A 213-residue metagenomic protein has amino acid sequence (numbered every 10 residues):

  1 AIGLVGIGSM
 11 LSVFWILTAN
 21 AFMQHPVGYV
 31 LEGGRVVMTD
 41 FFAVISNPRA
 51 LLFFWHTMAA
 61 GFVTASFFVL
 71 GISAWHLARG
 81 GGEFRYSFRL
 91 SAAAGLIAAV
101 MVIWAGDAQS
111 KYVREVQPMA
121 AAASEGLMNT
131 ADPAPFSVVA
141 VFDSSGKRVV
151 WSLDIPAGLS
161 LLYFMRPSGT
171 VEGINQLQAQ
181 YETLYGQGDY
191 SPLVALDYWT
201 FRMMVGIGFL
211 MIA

Functional and structural regions predicted by a protein language model:
A1-A213: Polytopic transmembrane helical bundles with strong interfacial aromatic enrichment
